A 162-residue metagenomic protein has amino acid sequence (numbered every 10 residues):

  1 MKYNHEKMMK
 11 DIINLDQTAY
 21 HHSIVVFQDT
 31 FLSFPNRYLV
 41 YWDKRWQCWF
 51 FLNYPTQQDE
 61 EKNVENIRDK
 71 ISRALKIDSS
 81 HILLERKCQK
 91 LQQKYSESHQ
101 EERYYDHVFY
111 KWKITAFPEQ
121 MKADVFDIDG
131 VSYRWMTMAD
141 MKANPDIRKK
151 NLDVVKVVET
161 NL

Functional and structural regions predicted by a protein language model:
Y3-V40: Conserved N-terminal beta-strand and adjoining loop/helix that marks the start of the Nudix/MutT-like hydrolase domain
Q17-Y20, E102-Y105, I128: A generic fold-level signal
T18, R45-D59, P118-L162: Nudix hydrolase/Nudix homology domain
T18-Y20, S33-D78: Conserved Nudix-box catalytic region and its N-terminal flanking loop in Nudix hydrolases and closely related
V25, L39-V40, Y110-W112, M141 (+1 more regions): Hydrophobic beta-strand residues in large extracellular and virion-surface proteins
D78-L91: A short coil-to-beta-strand element that immediately follows conserved catalytic motifs
Q89-D124: Active-site-adjacent beta-strand/loop module that shapes the phosphate/pyrophosphate-binding cleft
